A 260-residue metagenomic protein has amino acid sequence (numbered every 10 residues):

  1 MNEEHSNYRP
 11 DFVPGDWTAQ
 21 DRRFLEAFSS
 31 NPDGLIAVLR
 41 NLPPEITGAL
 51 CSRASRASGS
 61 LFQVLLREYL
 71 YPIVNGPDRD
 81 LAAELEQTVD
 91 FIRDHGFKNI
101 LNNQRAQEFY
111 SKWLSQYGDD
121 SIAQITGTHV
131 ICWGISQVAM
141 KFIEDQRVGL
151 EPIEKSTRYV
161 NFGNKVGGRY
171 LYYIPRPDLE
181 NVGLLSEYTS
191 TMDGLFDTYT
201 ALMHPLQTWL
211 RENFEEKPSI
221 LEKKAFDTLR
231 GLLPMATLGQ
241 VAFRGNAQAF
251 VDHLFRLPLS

Functional and structural regions predicted by a protein language model:
M1-S260: A conserved ligand/cofactor-binding region detector
